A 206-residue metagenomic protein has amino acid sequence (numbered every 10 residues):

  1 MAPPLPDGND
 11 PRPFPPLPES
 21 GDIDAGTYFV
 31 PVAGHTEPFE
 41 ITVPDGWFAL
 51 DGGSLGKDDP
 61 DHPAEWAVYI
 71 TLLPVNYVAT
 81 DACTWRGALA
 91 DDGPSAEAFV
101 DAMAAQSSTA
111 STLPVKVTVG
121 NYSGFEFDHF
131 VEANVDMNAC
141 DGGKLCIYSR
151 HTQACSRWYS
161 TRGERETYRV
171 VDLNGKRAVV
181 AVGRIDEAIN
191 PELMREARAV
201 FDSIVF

Functional and structural regions predicted by a protein language model:
M1-N76, A82-C83, T152-G163, R169-K176 (+1 more regions): N-terminal targeting sequences that direct proteins away from the cytosol to non-cytosolic compartments
G21, G26, D92, A98 (+3 more regions): Generic signature of intrinsically disordered, low-complexity, basic-rich segments and short cationic peptides
P63-A96, S107-A110, N134, A139 (+3 more regions): Post-signal peptide N-terminal regions of Sec-secreted extracellular proteins
P94, A98, A102, E192 (+1 more regions): Extracytoplasmic/secreted proteins, especially bacterial periplasmic and envelope-associated proteins
E97-R169: Signature of long, low-cysteine stretches enriched in small and polar/charged residues
